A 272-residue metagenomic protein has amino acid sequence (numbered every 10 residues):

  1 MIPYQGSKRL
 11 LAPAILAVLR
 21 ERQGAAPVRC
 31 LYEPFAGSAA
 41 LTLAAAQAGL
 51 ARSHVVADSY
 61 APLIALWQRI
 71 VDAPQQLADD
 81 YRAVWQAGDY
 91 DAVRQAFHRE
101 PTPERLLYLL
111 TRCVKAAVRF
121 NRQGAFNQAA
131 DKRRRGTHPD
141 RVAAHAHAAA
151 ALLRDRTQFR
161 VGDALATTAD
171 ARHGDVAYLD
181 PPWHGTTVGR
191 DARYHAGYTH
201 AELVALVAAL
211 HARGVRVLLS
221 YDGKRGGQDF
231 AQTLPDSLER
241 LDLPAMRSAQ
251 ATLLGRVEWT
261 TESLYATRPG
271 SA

Functional and structural regions predicted by a protein language model:
I2-V18, G24-A25, I70-Y178, P182-R190: SAM-dependent nucleic-acid methyltransferase catalytic core
A17, E21, L43-Q47, A208: Short, well-ordered alpha-helices that flank and scaffold nucleotide-derived cofactor binding pockets
R29-Q95: SAM cofactor-binding core of SAM-dependent methyltransferases, primarily the Rossmann-like beta-alpha-beta module
P34-F35, A57-D58, R160-G162, L179-P181 (+1 more regions): Short His-Asn-centered micro-motif
S38-L41, A61-P62, R112-K115, A164-T167 (+4 more regions): Short, solvent-exposed loop/turn segments at secondary-structure junctions
L50-R52, A151-T157, D236-L238: A short helix-to-beta-strand connector/capping loop
R190-Y198: Short, surface-exposed loop/helix-turn segments at secondary-structure junctions that function as lids/hinges flanking
G197-A272: Long, positively charged, glycine-interspersed low-complexity recognition regions
